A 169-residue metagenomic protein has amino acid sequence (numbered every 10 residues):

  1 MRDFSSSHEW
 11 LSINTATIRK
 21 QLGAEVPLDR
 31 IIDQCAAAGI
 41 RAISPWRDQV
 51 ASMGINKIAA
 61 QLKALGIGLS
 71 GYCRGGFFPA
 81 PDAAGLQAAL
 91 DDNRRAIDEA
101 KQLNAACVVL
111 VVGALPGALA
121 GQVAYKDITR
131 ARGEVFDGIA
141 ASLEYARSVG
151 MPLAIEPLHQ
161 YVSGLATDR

Functional and structural regions predicted by a protein language model:
R2-P27: Boundary/entry segment of secreted carbohydrate-active catalytic domains
S7-W10, E25-V26, D33-A37, A42-I43 (+3 more regions): Acidic/histidine-rich catalytic cores of soluble enzymes
I13-T17, P45-Q49, G71-G76, L110-V112 (+1 more regions): A cross-domain feature marking catalytic cores of carbohydrate-active enzymes and several ubiquitous metabolic/repair
R19-E25, S44-K57, F77-Q87, P116-L119 (+1 more regions): Acidic-and-aromatic substrate-binding clefts and catalytic sites of carbohydrate-active enzymes
L22, R30, K57, R95 (+1 more regions): Short Gly/charged-rich anion-binding patches and loops
P27-A51, A96, Q102-C107: Catalytic domains of carbohydrate-active enzymes, especially glycoside hydrolases
S52-G66, G71-C73: Aromatic-lined substrate-binding rim segments of carbohydrate-active enzymes
A83-R169: Active-site acidic/histidine proton-transfer and metal-coordination neighborhood in alpha/beta enzyme cores
